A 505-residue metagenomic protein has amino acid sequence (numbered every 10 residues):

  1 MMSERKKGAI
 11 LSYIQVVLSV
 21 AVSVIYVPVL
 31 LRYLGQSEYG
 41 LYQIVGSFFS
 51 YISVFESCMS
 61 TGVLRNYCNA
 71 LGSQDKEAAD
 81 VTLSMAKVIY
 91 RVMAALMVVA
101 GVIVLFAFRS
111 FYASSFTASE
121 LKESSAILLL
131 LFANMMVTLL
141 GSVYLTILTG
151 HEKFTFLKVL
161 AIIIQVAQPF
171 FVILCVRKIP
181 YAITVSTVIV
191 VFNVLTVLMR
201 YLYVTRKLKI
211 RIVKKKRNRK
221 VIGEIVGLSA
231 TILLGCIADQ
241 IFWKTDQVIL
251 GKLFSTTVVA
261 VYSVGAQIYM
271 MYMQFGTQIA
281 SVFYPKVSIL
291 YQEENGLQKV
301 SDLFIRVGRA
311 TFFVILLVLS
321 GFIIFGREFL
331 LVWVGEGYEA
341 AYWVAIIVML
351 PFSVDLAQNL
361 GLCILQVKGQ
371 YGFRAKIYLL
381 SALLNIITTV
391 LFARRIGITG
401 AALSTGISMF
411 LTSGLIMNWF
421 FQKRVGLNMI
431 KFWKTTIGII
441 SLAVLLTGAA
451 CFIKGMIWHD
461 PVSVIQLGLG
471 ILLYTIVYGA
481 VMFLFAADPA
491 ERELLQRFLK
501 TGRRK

Functional and structural regions predicted by a protein language model:
M1-R5, K122, I183, R200-W243 (+3 more regions): Interhelical loop/hinge segments that connect adjacent transmembrane helices in multipass membrane
M1-V24, E77-S84, V88, K122-S124 (+4 more regions): N-terminal membrane topogenesis motif
M2-K6, M135-I163, I173, I183 (+2 more regions): Membrane-interface junctions at transmembrane-helix termini in multi-pass inner-membrane proteins
E4-N69, M97-V102, N134, P169 (+3 more regions): Signature of the first transmembrane helix
K7-S23, V188-R200, V204, R219-I289 (+4 more regions): Transmembrane helical elements of multi-pass membrane transporters/channels
S57-S73, K87, G150, L208-K209 (+4 more regions): Helix-loop junctions and terminal segments of transmembrane helices in multi-pass membrane transport/translocation
K158-K207, E224, L228, A266 (+4 more regions): Hydrophobic alpha-helical transmembrane segments
L427-F432, C451-K505: Membrane-proximal transmembrane or re-entrant/amphipathic helices at the cytosolic face
